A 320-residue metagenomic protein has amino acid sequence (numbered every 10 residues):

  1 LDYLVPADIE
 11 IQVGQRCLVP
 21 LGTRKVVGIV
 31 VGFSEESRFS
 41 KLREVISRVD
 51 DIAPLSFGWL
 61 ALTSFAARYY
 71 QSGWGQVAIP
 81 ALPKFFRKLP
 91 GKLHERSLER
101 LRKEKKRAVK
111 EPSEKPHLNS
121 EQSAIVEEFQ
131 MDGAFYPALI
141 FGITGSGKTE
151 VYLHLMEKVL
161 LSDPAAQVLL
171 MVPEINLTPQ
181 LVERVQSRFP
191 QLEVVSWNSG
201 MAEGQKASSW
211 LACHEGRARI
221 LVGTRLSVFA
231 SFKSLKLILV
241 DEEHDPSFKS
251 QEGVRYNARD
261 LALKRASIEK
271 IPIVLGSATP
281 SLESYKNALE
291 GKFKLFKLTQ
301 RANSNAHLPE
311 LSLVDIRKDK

Functional and structural regions predicted by a protein language model:
L1-T279, S284-Y285, L289-H307: Accessory, non-ATPase domains that flank or precede helicase/AAA+ motor cores in DNA-metabolism machines
L313-K320: C-terminal boundary of histidine-terminating zinc-finger modules
